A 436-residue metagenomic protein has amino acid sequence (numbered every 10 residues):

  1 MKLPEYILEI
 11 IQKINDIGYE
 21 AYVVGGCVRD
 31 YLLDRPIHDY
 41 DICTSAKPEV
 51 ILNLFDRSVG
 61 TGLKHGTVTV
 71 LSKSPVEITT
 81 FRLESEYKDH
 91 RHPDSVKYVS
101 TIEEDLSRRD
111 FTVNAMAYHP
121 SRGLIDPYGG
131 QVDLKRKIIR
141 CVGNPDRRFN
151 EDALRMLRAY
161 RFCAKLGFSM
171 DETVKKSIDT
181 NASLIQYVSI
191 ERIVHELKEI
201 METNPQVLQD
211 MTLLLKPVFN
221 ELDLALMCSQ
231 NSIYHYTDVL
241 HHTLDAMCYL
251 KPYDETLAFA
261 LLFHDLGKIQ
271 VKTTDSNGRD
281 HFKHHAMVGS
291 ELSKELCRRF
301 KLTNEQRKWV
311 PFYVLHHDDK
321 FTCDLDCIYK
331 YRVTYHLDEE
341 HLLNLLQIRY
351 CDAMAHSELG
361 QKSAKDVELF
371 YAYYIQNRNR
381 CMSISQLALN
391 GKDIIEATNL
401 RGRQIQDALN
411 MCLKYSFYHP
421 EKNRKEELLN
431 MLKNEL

Functional and structural regions predicted by a protein language model:
M1-L436: Catalytic cores of the polymerase beta-like nucleotidyltransferase superfamily and closely associated nucleotide
